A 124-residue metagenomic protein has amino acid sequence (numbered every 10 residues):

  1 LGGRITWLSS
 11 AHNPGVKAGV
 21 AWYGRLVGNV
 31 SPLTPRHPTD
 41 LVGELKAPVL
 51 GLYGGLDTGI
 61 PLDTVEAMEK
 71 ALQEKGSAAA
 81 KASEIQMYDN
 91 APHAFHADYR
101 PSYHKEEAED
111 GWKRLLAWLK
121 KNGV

Functional and structural regions predicted by a protein language model:
L1-E44: Primarily recognizes the serine-hydrolase "nucleophile elbow" in alpha/beta-hydrolase and SGNH/GDSL folds
A11-P14, K70, E74: Short, well-ordered alpha-helices that flank and scaffold nucleotide-derived cofactor binding pockets
V20-Y23, L52, Q86-D89: Alpha/beta-hydrolase-fold catalytic nucleophile elbow
P35-P38, V65, E69, W112: Amphipathic alpha-helical segments in well-structured domains
L45, G51-Y53: Short beta-strand/loop motif that positions the catalytic acidic residue of the alpha/beta-hydrolase fold
L56-I60: Acidic catalytic loop of the alpha/beta-hydrolase fold
P61-L72, E84: Short alpha-helix in the alpha/beta-hydrolase fold that links the catalytic acid
K75-V124: C-terminal catalytic histidine-bearing segment of alpha/beta-hydrolase fold enzymes
